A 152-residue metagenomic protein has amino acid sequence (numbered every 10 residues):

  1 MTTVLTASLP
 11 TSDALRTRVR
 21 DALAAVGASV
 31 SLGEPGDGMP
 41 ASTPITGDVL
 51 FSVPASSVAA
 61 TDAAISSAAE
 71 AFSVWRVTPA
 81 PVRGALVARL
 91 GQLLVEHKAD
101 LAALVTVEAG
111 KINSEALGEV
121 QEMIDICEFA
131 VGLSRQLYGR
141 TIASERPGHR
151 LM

Functional and structural regions predicted by a protein language model:
M1-V53, A85, R89, L137-M152: Terminal low-complexity tails and localization/encapsulation signals of metabolic enzymes
L50-Y138: Glycine-rich loop-to-alpha-helix module at the N-terminal edge of alpha/beta enzyme cores
